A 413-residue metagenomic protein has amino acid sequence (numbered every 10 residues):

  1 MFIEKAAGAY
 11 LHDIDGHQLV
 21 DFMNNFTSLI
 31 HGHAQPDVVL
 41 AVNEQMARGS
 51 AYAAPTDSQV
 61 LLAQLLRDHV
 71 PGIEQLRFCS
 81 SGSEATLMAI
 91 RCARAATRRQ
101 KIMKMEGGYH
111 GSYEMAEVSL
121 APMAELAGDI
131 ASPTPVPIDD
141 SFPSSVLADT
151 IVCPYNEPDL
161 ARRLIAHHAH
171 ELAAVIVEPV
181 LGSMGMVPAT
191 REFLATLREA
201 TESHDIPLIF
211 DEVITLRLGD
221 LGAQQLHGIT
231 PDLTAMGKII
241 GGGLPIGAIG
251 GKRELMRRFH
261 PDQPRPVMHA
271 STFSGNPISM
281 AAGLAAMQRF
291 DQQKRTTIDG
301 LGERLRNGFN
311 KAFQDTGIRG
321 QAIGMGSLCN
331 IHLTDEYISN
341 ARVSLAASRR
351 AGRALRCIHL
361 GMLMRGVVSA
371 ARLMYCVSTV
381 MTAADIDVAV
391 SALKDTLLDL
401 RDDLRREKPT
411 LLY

Functional and structural regions predicted by a protein language model:
M1-Y413: Conserved N-terminal phosphate-binding loop of PLP-dependent enzymes in the Aspartate aminotransferase
